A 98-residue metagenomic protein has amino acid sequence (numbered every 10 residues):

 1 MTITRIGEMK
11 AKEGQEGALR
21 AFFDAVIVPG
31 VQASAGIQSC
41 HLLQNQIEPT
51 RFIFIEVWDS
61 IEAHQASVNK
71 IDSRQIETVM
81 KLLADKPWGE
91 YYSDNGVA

Functional and structural regions predicted by a protein language model:
T2-I3, Q38-T50, Q75-A98: Glycine-rich beta-strand-turn "strand-cap" elements at beta-sheet edges
T2-K10, S39-V68: Short, well-ordered beta-strand segments in beta-rich or mixed alpha/beta enzyme and ligand-binding folds
M9, I61-N69, L83-D85, Y92 (+1 more regions): Catalytic cores of transferase enzymes with a strong primary signal for eukaryotic protein kinases
K10, G14-G17, S39, Y92: Polar low-complexity intrinsically disordered regions enriched in Ser/Thr and small residues
Q15-I37, D72-T78: Short amphipathic alpha-helical segments
E16-A18, R51, A63, A98: Intrinsically disordered, low-complexity acidic/polar segments
Q32-A35, D59, A84: Short conserved AdoMet
